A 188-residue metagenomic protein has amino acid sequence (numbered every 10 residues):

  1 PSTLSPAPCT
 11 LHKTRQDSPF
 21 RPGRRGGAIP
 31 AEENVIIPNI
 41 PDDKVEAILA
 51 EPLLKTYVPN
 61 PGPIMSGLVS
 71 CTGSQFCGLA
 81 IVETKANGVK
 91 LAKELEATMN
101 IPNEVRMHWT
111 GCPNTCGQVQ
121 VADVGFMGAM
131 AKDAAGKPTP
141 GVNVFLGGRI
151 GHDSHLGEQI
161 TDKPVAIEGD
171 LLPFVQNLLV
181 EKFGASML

Functional and structural regions predicted by a protein language model:
P1, Q120-M187: Mobile "lid/hinge" segments at catalytic clefts and subdomain interfaces of large enzymes
S2-T139: Small-residue-enriched alpha-helical segments and adjacent helix-cap loops that form tight helix-helix packing
